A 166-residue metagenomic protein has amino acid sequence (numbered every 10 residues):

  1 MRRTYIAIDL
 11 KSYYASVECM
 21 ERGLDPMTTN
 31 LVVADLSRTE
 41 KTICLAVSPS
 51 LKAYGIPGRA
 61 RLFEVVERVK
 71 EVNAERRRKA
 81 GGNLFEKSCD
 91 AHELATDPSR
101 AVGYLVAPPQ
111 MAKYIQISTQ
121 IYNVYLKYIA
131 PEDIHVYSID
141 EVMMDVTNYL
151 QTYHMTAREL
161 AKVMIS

Functional and structural regions predicted by a protein language model:
M1-S166: Gly/Gly-Pro- and Ser/Thr-rich, intrinsically disordered tail segments characteristic of DNA damage-repair and tolerance
